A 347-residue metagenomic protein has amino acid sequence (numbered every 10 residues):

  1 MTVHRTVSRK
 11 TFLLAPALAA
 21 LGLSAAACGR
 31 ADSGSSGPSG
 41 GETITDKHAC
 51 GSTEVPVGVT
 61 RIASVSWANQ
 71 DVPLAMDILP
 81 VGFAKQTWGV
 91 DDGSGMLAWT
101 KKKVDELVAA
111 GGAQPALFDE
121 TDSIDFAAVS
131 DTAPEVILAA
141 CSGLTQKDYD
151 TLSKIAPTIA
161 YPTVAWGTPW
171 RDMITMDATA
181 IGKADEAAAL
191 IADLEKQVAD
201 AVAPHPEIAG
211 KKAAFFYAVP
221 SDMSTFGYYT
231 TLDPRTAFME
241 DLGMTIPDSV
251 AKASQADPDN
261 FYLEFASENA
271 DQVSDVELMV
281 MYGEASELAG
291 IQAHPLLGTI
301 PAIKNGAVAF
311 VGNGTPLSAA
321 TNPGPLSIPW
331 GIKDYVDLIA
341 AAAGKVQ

Functional and structural regions predicted by a protein language model:
M1-V7, T11-A26: N-terminal secretory signal peptides
C28-S39: Bacterial lipoprotein signal-peptidase II cleavage site
G37-G82, Q86-W88, G93, A209 (+1 more regions): Extracytoplasmic low-complexity, Pro/Thr/Ser/Ala/Gly-rich segments that lie immediately after a secretion/anchoring
Q70-D125: A short, structured surface patch at a secondary-structure boundary
V129, A133-A139, P157, D275-V276: Proline-aspartate-enriched helix->loop->beta-strand connector
K147-M223, T321-Q347: Extracytoplasmic substrate-binding proteins
G227-F261: Alpha-helical, coiled-coil/dimerization segments enriched in small aliphatic residues
S274-Q347: Structured C-terminal subdomain patch of bacterial secreted/periplasmic proteins
